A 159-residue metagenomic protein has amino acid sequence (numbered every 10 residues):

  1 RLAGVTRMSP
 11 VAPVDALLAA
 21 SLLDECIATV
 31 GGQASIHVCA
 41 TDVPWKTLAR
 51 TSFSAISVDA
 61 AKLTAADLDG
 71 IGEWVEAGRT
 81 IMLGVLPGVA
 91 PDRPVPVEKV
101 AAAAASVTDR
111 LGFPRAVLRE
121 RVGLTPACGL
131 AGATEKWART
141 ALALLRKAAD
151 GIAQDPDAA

Functional and structural regions predicted by a protein language model:
R1-T64: Active-site loop segments of alpha/beta catalytic cores
F53-A158: Catalytic-face loop-and-helix region of soluble metabolic enzyme cores
